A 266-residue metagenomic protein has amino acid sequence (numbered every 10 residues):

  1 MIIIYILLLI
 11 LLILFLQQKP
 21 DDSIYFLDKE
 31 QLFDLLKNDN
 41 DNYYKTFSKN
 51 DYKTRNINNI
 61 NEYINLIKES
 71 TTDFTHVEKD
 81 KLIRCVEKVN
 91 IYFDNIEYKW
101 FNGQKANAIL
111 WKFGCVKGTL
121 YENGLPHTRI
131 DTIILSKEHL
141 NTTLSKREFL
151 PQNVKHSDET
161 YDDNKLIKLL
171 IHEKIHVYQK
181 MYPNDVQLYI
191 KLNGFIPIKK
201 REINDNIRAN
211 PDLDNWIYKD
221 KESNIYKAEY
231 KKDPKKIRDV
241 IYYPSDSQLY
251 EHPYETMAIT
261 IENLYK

Functional and structural regions predicted by a protein language model:
M1-Q17: Single-pass alpha-helical membrane anchors
P20-D80: N-terminal mature-domain "stem" immediately C-terminal to a signal peptide or N-terminal signal-anchor/transmembrane
E62-L140: Auxiliary, metal-adjacent structural segments of Zn-dependent hydrolase domains
H76-E87, T160-K165, L169, Q248-H252: Soluble non-cytosolic domains of exported or imported proteins
N90, I167, I171, I175 (+1 more regions): Non-transmembrane alpha-helical segments in soluble domains of secreted/periplasmic/extracellular proteins
G114-I171, K180: Active-site scaffold of zinc-dependent metalloenzymes
E173-K191: Catalytic Zn2+-binding segment of zinc metalloproteases
K191-K266: Metalloprotease/metallohydrolase-associated module, dominated by Zn2+-dependent proteases
